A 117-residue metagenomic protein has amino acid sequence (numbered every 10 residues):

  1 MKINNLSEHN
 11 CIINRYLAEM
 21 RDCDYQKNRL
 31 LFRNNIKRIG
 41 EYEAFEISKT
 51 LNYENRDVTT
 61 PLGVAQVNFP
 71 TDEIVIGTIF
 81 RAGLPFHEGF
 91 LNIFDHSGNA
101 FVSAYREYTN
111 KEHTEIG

Functional and structural regions predicted by a protein language model:
M1-G117: PRPP-associated nucleotide enzymes
